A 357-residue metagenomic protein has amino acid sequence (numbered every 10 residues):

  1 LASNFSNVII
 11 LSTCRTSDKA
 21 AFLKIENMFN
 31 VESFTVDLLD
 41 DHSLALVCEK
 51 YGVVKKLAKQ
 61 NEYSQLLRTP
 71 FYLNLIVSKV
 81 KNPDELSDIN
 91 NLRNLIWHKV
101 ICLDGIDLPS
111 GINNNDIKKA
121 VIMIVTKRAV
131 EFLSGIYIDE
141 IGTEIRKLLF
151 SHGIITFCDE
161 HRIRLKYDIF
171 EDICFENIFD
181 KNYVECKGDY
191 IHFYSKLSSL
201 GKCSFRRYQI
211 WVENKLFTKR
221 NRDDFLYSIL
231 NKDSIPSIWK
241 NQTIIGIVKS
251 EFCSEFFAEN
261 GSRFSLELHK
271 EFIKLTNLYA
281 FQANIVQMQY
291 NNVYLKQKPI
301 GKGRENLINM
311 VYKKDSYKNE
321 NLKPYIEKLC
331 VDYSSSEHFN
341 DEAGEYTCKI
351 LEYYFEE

Functional and structural regions predicted by a protein language model:
A2-K24: Sensor-1/coupling segment of RecA-like P-loop NTPase cores
A21-I25, L75-K79, C174-I178: A short acidic (Asp/Glu
E26-K59, L75-K81, I96-D104: Conserved small helical "lid"/interfacial subdomain of P-loop NTPases
Y63-S78: The conserved phosphate-sensing helix
V80-K147, C158-R164, D168, D180-V184: Winged-helix-like regulatory helical subdomains adjacent to P-loop NTPase cores
A129-L133, D180-E357: Extended amphipathic alpha-helical scaffold segments
S151-H152: Alpha-helix C-caps/helix-loop-beta hinges
